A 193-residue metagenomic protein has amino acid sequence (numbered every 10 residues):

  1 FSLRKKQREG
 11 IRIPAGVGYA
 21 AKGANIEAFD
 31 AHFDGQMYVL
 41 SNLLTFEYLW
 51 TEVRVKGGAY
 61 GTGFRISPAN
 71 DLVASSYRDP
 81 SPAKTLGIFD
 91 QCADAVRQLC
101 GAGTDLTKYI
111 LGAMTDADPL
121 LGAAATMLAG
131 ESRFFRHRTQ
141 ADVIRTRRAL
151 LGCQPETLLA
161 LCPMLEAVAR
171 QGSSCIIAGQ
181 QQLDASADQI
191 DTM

Functional and structural regions predicted by a protein language model:
F1-S2, R8-G10, M114-M193: C-terminal regions of mature proteins
F1-V55: His/Glu-based metal-binding/catalytic segments typifying zinc-dependent metallopeptidases
P14-A21, D30-D34, R65-L72, F89-D94 (+1 more regions): Short acidic (Asp/Glu) and glycine-rich catalytic loops that position anionic groups and cofactors
G23-I26, G57, F64-I66, V73-R78 (+2 more regions): Active-site proximal loops enriched in glycine and acidic residues that flank catalytic Cys/His/Asp and coordinate
A31-D34, S81-G87, L183-A187: Short, conserved charged micro-motifs
V55-G61, E156-L159: Short amphipathic beta-strand starts and helix->beta connectors
F64-A123: M16/insulysin-pitrilysin zinc metalloprotease superfamily fold
